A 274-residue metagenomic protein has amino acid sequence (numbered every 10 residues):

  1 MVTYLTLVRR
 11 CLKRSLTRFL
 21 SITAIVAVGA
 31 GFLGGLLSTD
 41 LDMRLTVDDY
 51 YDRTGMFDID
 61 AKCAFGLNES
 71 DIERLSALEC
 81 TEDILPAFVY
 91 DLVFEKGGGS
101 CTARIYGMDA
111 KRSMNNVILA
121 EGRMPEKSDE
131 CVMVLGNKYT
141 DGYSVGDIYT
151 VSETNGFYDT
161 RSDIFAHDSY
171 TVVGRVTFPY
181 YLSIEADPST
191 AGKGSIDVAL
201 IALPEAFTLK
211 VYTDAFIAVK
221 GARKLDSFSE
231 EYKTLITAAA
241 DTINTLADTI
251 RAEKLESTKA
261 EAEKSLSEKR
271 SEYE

Functional and structural regions predicted by a protein language model:
M1-T6: Short, membrane-interfacial amphipathic segments enriched in basic
R10: Negatively charged linear elements and acidic catalytic determinants
R14-I22, A30-M56: Alpha-helical transmembrane segments
L41-E274: Basic-flanked hydrophobic alpha-helices used for secretion and membrane insertion
